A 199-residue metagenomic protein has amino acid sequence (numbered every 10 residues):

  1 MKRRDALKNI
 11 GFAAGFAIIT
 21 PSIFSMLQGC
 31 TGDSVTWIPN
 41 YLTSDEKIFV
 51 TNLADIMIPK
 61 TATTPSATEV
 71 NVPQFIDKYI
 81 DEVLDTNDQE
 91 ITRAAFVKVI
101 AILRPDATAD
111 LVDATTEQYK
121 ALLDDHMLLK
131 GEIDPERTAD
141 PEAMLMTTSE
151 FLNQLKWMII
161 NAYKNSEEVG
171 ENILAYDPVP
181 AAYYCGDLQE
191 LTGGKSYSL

Functional and structural regions predicted by a protein language model:
M1, D5, P21-I56: C-terminal segment of N-terminal export signals and the immediately downstream linker at the start of the mature
M1-A17: N-terminal secretory signal peptides and thylakoid transit peptides that target proteins across membranes
G15, Y41-D45, T68: Short, contiguous, pocket-lining structural segments that sit at or immediately flank catalytic/ligand-binding sites
I18-S22, D134: Short amphipathic alpha-helical interaction/hinge segments
W37-Y41, P59-A67, L84-N87: A short N-terminal beta->alpha junction/helix N-cap motif
E46-K78: Post-signal-peptide N-terminal segment of Sec-exported extracytoplasmic proteins
T64, N71-L199: Mature-region segments of soluble proteins
